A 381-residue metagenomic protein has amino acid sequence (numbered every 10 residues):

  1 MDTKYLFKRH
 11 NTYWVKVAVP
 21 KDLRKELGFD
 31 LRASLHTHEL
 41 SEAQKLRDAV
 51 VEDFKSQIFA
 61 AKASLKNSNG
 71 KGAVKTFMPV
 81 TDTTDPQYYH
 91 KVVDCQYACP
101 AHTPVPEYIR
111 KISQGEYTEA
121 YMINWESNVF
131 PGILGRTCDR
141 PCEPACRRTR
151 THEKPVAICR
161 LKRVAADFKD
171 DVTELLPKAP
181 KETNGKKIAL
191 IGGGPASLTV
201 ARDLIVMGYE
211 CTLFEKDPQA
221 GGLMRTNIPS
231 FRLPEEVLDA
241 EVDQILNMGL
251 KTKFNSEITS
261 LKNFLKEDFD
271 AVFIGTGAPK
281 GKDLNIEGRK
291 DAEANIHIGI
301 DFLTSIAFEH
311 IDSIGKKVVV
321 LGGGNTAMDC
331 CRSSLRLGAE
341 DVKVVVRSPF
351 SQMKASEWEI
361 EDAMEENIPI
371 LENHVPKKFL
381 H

Functional and structural regions predicted by a protein language model:
M1-T37, K62-V74: Short, Arg/Lys-rich segments that mark the N-terminal edge of DNA/RNA- and chromatin-recognition modules
A49-K62, F130-G135: Short arginine-rich
V74-K187, E235, L265, I274-E293 (+3 more regions): Ferredoxin-type iron-sulfur electron-transfer modules and their immediate structural context
F168-Y209, M224: Extended interfacial segments that mediate partner engagement and assembly in macromolecular machines
E182, K187-I191, D239-I286, K378-H381: Feature captures the FAD/FMN-dependent oxidoreductase FAD-binding
A189-F214, K253-K262, K280-D283, D301-E357: Rossmann-like dinucleotide/flavin-binding elements
E210-L213, D217-M248, T252-K253, T304-I306 (+1 more regions): Rossmann-like dinucleotide-binding cores of NAD(P)H-dependent redox enzymes
V272-G275, I298, V320: Redox-cofactor binding/interface segments in oxidoreductases and associated redox assembly factors
